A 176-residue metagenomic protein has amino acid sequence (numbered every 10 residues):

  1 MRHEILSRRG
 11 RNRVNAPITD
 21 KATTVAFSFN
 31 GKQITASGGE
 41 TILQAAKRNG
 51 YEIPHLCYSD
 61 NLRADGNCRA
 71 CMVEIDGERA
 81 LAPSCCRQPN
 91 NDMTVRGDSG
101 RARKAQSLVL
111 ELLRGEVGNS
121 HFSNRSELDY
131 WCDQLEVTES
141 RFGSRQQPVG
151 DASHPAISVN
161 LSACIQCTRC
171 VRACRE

Functional and structural regions predicted by a protein language model:
R2-A22, A26: Terminal leader/tail segments of proteins
E4-I5, R9-R13, R69-V73, E78-E176: Fe-S ferredoxin-like electron-transfer domains and their immediately adjacent linker/connector regions across
T19, T23-T24, T35, T41 (+3 more regions): Residue-identity detector for threonine
A26-F29, P155-I157: A short, structure-level motif marking secondary-structure boundaries and short turns
F27-N91, A105: N-terminal cofactor/phosphate-binding cores enriched in small/glycine residues, especially glycine-rich loops such as
